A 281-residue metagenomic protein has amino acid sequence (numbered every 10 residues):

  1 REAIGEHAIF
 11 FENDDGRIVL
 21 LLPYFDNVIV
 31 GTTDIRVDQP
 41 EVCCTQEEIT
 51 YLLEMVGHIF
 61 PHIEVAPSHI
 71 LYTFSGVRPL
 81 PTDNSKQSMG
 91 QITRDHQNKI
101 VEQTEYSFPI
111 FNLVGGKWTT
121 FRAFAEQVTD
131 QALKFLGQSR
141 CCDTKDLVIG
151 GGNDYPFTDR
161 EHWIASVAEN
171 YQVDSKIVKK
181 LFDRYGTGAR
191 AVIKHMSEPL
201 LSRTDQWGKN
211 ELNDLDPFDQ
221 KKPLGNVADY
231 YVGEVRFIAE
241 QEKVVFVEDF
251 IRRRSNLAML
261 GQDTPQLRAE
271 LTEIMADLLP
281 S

Functional and structural regions predicted by a protein language model:
R1-V30, D34-N213, P217-D263, L267-P280: C-terminal catalytic lobe of FAD-dependent flavoproteins
